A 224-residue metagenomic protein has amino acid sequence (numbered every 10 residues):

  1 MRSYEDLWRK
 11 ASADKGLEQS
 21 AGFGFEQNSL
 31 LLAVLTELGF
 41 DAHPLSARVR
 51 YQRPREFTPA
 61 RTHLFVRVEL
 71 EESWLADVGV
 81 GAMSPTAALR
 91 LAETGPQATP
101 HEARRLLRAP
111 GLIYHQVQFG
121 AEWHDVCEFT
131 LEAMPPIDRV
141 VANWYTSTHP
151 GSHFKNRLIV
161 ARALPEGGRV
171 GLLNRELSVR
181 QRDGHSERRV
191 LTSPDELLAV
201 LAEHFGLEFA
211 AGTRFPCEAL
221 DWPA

Functional and structural regions predicted by a protein language model:
M1-A21, F25-S29, T36-A60, G81-A224: Mixed-charge, low-complexity segments
L64-R67: Short beta-strand scaffold segments in enzyme catalytic cores
E71-W74: Active-site beta-strand-loop-beta-strand hairpin of nuclease catalytic cores that positions key catalytic residues
V78: Phosphate/pyrophosphate-binding betaalpha-module
